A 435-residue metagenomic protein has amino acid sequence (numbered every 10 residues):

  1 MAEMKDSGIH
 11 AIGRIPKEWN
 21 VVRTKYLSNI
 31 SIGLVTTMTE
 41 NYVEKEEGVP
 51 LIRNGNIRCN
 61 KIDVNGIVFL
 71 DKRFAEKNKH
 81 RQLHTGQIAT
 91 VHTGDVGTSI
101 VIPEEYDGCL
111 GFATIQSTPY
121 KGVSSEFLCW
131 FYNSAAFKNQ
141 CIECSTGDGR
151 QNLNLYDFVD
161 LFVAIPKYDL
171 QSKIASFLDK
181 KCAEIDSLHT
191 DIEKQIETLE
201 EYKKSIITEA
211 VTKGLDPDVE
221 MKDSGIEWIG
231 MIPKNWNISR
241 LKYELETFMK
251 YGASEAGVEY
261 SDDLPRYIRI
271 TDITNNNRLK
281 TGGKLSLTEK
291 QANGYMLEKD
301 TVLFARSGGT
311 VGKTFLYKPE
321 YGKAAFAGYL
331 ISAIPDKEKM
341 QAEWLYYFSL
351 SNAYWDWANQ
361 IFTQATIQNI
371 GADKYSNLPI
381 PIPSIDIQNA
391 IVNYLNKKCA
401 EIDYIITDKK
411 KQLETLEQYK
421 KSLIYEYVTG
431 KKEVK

Functional and structural regions predicted by a protein language model:
M1-R14, E18, I165-V219, P381-K435: Amphipathic alpha-helical coiled-coil/heptad-repeat segments
E3-V35, D160, A164, Y168 (+6 more regions): Non-catalytic DNA-recognition/assembly elements of restriction-modification systems
M4-I9, H92, D107-I115, V123-E126 (+4 more regions): A short glycine-rich beta-alpha junction/loop motif
S7-G8, K25-E40, G55-T85, K242-G257 (+1 more regions): Sequence-specific dsDNA recognition surfaces
T37-E44, E143-C144, E220-S224, S254-D262 (+1 more regions): Short coil/turn segments at secondary-structure boundaries
R53-N54, K72-N133, R269-I270, A292-N352 (+1 more regions): A short beta-sheet element
F137-Q140, Y354-A358: Periplasmic-binding protein-like
